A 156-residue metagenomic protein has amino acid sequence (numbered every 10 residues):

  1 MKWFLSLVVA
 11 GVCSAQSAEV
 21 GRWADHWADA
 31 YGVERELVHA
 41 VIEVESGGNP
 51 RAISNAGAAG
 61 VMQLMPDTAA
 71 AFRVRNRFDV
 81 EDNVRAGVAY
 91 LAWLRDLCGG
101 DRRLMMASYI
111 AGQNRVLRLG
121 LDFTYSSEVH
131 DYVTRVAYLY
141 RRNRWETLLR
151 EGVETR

Functional and structural regions predicted by a protein language model:
M1-F4, E34: Generic N-terminal initiation segments characterized by hydrophobic and/or small/turn-forming residues
W3-V12: Sec-dependent N-terminal signal peptides
S14-R156: Catalytic glycan-binding domains that act on GlcNAc-containing polysaccharides
